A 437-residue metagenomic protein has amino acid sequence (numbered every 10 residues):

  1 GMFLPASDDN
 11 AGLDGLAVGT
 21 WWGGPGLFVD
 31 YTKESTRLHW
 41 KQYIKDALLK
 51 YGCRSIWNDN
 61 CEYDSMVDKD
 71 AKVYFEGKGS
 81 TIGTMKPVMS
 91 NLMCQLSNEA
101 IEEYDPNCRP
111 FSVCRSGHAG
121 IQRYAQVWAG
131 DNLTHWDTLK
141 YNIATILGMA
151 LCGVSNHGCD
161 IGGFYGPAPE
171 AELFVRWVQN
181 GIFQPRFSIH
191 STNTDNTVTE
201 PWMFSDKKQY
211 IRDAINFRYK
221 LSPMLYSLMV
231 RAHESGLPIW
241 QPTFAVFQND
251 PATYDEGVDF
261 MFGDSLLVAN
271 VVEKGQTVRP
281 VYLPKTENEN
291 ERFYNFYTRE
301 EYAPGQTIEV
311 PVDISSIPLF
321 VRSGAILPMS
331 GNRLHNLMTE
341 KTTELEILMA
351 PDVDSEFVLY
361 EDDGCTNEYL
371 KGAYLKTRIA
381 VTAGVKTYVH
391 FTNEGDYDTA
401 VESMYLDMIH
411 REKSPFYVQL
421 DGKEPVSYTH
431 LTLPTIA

Functional and structural regions predicted by a protein language model:
G1-S315, R322: Catalytic-domain carbohydrate-binding cleft regions of carbohydrate-active enzymes
L225, S414-P415, I436: N-terminal processing/targeting junctions
P284-T298, D407-E424: Solvent-exposed beta-hairpin/edge-strand motifs
Y294, L319-V321, L345-E346, L431: A short, hydrophobic/aromatic-rich structural module that often spans a beta strand with its adjoining loop
Y302, P425-V426: Short, isolated positions in well-ordered beta-strands
G324-L420: Accessory, solvent-exposed terminal regions and/or long lumenal/extracellular loops of proteins
T429-T435: Conserved small/polar residues in nucleotide/adenosyl-binding loops
